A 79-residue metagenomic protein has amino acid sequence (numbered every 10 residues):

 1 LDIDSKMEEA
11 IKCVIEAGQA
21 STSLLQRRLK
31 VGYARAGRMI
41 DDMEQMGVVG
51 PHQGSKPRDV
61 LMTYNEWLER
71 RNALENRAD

Functional and structural regions predicted by a protein language model:
L1-D79: C-terminal intrinsically disordered, low-complexity extensions immediately downstream of enzyme catalytic cores
